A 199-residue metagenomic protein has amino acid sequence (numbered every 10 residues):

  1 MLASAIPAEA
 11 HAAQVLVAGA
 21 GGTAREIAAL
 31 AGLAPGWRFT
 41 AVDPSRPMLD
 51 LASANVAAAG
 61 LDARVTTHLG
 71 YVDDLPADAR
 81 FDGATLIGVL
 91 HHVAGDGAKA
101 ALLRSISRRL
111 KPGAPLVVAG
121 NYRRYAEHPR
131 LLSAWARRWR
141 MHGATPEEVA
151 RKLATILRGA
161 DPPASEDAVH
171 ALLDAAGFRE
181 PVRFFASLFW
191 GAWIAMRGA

Functional and structural regions predicted by a protein language model:
M1-A13, A29: Conserved alpha-helix/loop element of class I SAM-dependent methyltransferases that forms part of the SAM/SAH-binding
Q14-D74: Class I SAM-dependent methyltransferase SAM/SAH-binding core
D73-A84: A short acidic, Gly/Pro-enriched loop at the edge of an enzyme's catalytic core that lines a small-molecule cofactor
A84-T85, L173: Hydrophobic beta-strand segment of the Class I
T85-G88, V117: A conserved beta-strand element that flanks and buttresses the S-adenosyl-L-methionine
A100-P112: A short glycine-rich, Lys/Arg-flanked "PGG" loop and its adjoining helix->strand segment in the class I
L110-N121: Conserved beta-strand signature within the Rossmann-like core of class I S-adenosyl-L-methionine
A119-A176: C-terminal alpha-helical "lid/dimerization" subdomain adjacent to the S-adenosyl-L-methionine
